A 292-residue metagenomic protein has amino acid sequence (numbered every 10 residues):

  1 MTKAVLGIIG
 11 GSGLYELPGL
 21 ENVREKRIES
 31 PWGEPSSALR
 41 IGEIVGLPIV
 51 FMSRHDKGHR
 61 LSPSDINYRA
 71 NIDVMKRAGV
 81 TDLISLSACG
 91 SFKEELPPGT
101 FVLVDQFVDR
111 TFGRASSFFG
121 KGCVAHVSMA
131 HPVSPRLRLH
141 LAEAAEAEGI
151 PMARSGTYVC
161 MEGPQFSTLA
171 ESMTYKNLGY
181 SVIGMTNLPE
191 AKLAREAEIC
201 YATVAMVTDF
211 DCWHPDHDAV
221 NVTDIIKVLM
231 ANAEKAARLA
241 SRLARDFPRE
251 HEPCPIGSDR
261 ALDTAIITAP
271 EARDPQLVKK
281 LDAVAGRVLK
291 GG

Functional and structural regions predicted by a protein language model:
M1-A130, G286-G292: Metabolite-binding pocket within alpha/beta catalytic cores that recognizes anionic/polar moieties
K76-G79, K176, R195: Non-catalytic positions within long, well-ordered alpha-helices that form the structural scaffold/packing of enzyme
T81-D82, S181, C200: Short acidic/polar active-site loop segments enriched in Thr and Asp
R136, H140-P151, R238-D246: Generic non-transmembrane alpha-helical segments
A144-S181, I267: Active-site/ligand-binding-proximal alpha/beta "capping" segment
M185-T223: Zn-dependent metallopeptidase/amidohydrolase metal-coordination segment
C212-R260: His/Asp/Glu-rich mid-to-C-terminal helical/loop segments that flank catalytic regions of hydrolases
R260-G292: Acidic, Ser/Thr-rich low-complexity intrinsically disordered segments
